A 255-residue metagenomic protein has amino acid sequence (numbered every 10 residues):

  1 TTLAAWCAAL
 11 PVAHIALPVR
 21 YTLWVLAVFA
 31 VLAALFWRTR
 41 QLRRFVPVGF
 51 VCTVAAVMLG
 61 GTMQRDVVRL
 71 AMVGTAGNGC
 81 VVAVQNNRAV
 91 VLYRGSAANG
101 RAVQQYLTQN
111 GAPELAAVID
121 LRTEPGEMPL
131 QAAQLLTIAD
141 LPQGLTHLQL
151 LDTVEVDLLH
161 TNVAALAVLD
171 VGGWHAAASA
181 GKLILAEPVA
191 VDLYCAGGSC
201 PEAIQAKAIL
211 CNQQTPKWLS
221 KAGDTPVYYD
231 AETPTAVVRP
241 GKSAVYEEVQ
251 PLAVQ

Functional and structural regions predicted by a protein language model:
T1-M72: Transmembrane helix-bundle segments that form internal channels/tunnels in multi-pass membrane proteins, characterized
T1-V12, F29-A30, P142-V154, T161-N162: Short intrinsically disordered, low-complexity coil segments enriched in acidic
R65, G74-A76, L141-Q143, L159-N162 (+2 more regions): Short solvent-exposed loop/turn micro-motifs enriched in small/polar/acidic residues
V67-Q105, L148-Q149, E155-E187, L193: Conserved beta-strand hairpin/beta-sheet module of binuclear metal-dependent hydrolase folds, prominently
M72, D120, T137, L158-H160 (+2 more regions): Structural signal for conserved beta-strand scaffold positions within catalytic alpha/beta enzyme cores
N86-V91, G95-T137, L183-K217: Active-site metal-binding motif and surrounding structural segment of the metallo-beta-lactamase
Q134-T153, A208-Q255: Binuclear metal-ion centers of metallo-dependent hydrolases, dominated by the metallo-beta-lactamase
A164-L166, V171-G173, V189-C195, C200-C211 (+2 more regions): Extracytoplasmic/periplasmic C-terminal soluble domains
